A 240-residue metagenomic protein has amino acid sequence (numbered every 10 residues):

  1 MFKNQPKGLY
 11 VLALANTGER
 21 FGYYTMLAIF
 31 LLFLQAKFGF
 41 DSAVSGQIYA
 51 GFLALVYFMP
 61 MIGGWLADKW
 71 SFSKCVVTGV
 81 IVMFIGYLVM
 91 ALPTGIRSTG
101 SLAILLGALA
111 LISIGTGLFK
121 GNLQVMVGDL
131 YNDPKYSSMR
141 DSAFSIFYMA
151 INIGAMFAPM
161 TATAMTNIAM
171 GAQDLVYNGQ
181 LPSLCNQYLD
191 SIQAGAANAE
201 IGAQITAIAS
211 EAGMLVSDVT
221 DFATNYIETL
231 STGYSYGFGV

Functional and structural regions predicted by a protein language model:
T17, G86, G100-N122: Hydrophobic core of transmembrane alpha-helices in multi-pass small-molecule transporters, especially MFS/SLC-type
M26-I48, N167: Short amphipathic helix-loop junctions that connect adjacent transmembrane helices in Major Facilitator Superfamily/SLC
Q47-D68, F84, M156-F157: Central cavity-lining transmembrane alpha-helices of secondary-active solute carriers, predominantly the Major
V56, D141-N167, G213-V216, V240: Glycine-rich segments within core transmembrane alpha-helices of 12-TM secondary carriers
D68-M83, S138: Cytoplasmic membrane-interface "Motif A"-like loop-to-helix N-cap segments of 12-TM Major Facilitator Superfamily
T78-G100, L105: C-terminal ends and interior cores of transmembrane alpha-helices in multi-pass membrane transporters/permeases
L106, N178-N186, S231-V240: Symmetry-related core transmembrane helices of the 12-TM Major Facilitator Superfamily/SLC fold
